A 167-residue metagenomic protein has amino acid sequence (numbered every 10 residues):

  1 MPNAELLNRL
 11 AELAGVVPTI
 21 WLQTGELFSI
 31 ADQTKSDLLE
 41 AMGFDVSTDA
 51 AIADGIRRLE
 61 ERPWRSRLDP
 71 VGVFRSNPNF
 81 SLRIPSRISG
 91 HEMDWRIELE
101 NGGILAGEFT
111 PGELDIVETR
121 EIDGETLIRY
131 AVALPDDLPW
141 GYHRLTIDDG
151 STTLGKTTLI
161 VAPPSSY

Functional and structural regions predicted by a protein language model:
L6-G15, Q23, F28-T34, M42-E92 (+1 more regions): Non-catalytic, glycine-rich low-complexity segments
I20: Substrate/cofactor-recognition hotspot
I84-Y167: Extended acidic/polar, glycine-enriched regions that form or flank non-catalytic beta-rich accessory modules
